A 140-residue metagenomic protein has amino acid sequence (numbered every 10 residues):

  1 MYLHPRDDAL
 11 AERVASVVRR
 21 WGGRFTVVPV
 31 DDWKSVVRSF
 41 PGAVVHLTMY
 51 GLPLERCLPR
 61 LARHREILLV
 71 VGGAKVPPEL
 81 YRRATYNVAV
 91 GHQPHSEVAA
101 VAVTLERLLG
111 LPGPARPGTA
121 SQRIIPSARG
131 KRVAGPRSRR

Functional and structural regions predicted by a protein language model:
M1-T48, L109-P114, R137-S138: RNA substrate-binding interface of SAM-dependent RNA methyltransferases
R6-A9, V76, Q93-S96: Glycine-/small-residue-rich active-site loops that bind phosphorylated ligands and cofactors
D32-R38, L52-L54, P94-E97: A short acidic, often aromatic-flanked loop/helix-cap motif at beta-alpha or helix-coil junctions that lines enzyme
H46-T48, V71-G72, G91-Q93, P112: Glycine-rich anion-binding loop/nest that anchors nucleotide
G51-V90: Long, charge-patterned amphipathic alpha-helical coiled-coil/hairpin "stalk" segments used as oligomerization
P53-E55, P77-L80, S96-V98, I125-S127 (+1 more regions): Short, well-ordered, mixed-charge alpha-helical segments that flank or form enzyme active sites
L80-Q122: Structured adenosyl-cofactor binding patch, chiefly the S-adenosyl-L-methionine
L111-R140: Internal, active-site/partner-interface "lid" segment
